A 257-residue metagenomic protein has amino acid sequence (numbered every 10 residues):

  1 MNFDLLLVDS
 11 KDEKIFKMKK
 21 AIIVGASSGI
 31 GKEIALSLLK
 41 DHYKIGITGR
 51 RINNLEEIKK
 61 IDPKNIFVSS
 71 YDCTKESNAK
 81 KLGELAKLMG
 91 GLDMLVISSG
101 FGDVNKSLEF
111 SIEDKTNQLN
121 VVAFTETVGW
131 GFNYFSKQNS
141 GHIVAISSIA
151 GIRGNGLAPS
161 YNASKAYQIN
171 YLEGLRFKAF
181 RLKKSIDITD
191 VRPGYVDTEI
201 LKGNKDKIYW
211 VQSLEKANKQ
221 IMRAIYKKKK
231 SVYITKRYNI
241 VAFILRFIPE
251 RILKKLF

Functional and structural regions predicted by a protein language model:
S27-S28: Conserved glycine-rich cofactor-binding loop
D62-S77: Rossmann-fold cofactor-recognition segment
S98-V104: Conserved NAD(P)H cofactor-binding loop of Rossmann-fold oxidoreductase domains
N105-Q118: Short alpha-helical oligomerization interface
V128, S164: Active-site helix of classical SDR
S148: Residue(s) in the substrate-gating loop at a strand-loop-helix junction that position the organic substrate next
D190, D206-A242: C-terminal helical subdomain
